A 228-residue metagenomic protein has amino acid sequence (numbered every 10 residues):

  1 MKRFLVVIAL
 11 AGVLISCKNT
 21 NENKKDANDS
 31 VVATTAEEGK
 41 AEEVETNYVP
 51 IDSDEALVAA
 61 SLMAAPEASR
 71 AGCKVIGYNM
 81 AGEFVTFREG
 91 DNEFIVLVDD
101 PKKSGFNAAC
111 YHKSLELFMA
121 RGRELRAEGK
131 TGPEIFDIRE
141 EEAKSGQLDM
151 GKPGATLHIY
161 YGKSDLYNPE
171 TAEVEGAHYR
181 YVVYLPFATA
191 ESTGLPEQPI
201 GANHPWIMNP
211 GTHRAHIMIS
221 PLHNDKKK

Functional and structural regions predicted by a protein language model:
K2-V7: Sec-dependent signal peptide recognition, specifically the positively charged N-region followed immediately by
V13-S16: C-terminal motif of bacterial Sec signal peptides marking the signal peptidase cleavage site
N19-S30: Bacterial Sec signal peptide processing site at the extreme N-terminus
V32-K228: Primary mode marks residue(s) on the alpha4-beta5-alpha5 output face of response regulator receiver
